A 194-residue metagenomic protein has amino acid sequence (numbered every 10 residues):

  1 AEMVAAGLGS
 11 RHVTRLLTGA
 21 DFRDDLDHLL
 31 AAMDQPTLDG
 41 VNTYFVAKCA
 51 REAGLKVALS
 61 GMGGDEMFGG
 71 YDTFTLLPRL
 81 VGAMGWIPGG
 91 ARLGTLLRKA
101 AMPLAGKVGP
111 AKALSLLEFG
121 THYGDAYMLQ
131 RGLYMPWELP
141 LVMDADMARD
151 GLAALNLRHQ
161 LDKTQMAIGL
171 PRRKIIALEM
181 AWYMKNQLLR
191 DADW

Functional and structural regions predicted by a protein language model:
A1-L157, D191-W194: ATP-dependent adenylate-handling active sites, centered on carboxylate activation for C-N bond formation
L26, N156-P171: Short amphipathic alpha-helical segments and their helix-coil junctions
L26-L30, L178-M180, M184: Short alpha-helical scaffolding segments that buttress acidic/His motifs in well-ordered protein cores
P36-L38, M166-E179: Structural motif
A58-L59, R172, N186: Generic alpha-helical structural signal
M180-W194: Short Ser/Thr-interspersed hydrophobic loop/turn segments at strand-loop and sheet-helix junctions that line or gate
